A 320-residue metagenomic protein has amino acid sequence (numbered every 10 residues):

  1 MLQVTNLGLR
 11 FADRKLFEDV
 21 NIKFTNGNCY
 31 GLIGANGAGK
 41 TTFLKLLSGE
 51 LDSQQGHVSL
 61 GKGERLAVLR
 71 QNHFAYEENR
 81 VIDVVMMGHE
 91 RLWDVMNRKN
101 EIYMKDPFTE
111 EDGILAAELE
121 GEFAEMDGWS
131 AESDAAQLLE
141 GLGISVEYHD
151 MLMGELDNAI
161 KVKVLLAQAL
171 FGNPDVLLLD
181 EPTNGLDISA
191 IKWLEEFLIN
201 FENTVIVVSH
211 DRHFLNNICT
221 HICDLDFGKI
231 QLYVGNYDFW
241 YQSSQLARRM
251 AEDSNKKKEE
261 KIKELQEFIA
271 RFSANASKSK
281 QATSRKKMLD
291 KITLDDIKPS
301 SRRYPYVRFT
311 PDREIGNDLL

Functional and structural regions predicted by a protein language model:
M1-N255, D312-L320: ABC ATP-binding cassette signature C-motif
G113-S130, L246-L320: Flexible nucleotide-interacting loop at or near the entrance of a catalytic core
